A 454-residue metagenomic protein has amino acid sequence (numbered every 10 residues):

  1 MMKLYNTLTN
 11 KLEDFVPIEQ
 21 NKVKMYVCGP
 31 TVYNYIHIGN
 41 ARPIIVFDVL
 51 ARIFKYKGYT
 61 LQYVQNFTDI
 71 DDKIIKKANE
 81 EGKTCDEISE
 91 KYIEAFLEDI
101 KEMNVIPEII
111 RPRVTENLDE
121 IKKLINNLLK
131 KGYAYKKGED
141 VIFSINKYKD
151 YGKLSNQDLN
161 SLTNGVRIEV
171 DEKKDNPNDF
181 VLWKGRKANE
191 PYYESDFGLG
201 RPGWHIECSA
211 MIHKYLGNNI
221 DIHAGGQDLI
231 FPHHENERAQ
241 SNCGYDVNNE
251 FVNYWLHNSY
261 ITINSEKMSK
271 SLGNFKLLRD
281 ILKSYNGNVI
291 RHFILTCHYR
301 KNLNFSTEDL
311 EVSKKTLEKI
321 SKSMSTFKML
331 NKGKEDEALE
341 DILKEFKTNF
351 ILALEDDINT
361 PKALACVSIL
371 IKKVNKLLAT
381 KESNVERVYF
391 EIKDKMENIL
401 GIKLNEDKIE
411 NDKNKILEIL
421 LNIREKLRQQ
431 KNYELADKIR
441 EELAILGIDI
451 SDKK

Functional and structural regions predicted by a protein language model:
M1-Y33, D48, E120-F327: Alpha-helical recognition segments enriched in aromatics with Gly/Pro capping that present substrate-recognition
T9-L12, I18-N104, I450: N-terminal, positively charged nucleic-acid-binding surface of large information/translation enzymes
K55, K101, L129-K130, L256 (+1 more regions): Alpha-helix C-terminal capping/helix-coil junction sites
T60-Q62, G132-G138, D449-S451: Short, well-structured beta-strand/strand-turn elements
F67-D71, I93-F96, I106-I121, E139-Y148: Short, glycine/charge-rich beta-strand/loop segments that flank catalytic centers and engage negatively charged groups
N79-C85, I109-T115, G198: The substrate-binding groove and active-site-proximal loops of carbohydrate-active enzymes, especially glycoside
F96, K101, I106, I125 (+2 more regions): Active-site pocket-lining segments that scaffold enzyme catalytic pockets across diverse folds
K267-K270, F275-K454: Structural preference for alpha-helix termini/caps and helix-kink/transition segments
